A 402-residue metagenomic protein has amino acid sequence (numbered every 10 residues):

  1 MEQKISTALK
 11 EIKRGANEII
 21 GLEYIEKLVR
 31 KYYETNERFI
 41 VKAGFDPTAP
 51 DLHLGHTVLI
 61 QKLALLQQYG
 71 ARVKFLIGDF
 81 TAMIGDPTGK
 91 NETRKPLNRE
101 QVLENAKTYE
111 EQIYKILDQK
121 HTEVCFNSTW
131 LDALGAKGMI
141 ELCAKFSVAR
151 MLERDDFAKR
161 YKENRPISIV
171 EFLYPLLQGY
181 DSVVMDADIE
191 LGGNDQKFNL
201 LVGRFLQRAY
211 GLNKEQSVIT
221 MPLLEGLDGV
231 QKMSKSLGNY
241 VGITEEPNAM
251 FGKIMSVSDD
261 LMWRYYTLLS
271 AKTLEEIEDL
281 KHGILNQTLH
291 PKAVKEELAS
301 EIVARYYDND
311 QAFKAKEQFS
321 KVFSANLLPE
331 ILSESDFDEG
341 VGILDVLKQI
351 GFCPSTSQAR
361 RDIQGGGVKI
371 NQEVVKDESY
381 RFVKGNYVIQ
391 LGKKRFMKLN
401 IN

Functional and structural regions predicted by a protein language model:
M1-K42: Positively charged, low-complexity intrinsically disordered leader regions
A16, N98-T220, E225, G229: Divalent-metal (Mg2+/Mn2+/Ca2+)-assisted nucleotide/phosphate chemistry catalytic cores
K27-P87, L191-K197: N-terminal catalytic cores of NTP/NDP-binding nucleotidyl/phosphoryl-transfer enzymes
N36-G44, V73, Y174-V184, P291-V294: Short, hydrophobic/aliphatic alpha-helical segments
I84-G89, G135-K137: Short, conserved acidic/polar surface loops in the N-terminal third of protein domains
P87-L103: A charged helix-plus-loop insertion that forms the helical arch/lid used to bind and gate nucleic-acid substrates
K90-K95, E141-A144, L237: Short, hinge-like loop/turn segments at secondary-structure boundaries
F198, L206-N402: Conserved nucleotide- and phosphate/pyrophosphate-binding catalytic cores in adenylate/nucleotidyl-handling enzymes
